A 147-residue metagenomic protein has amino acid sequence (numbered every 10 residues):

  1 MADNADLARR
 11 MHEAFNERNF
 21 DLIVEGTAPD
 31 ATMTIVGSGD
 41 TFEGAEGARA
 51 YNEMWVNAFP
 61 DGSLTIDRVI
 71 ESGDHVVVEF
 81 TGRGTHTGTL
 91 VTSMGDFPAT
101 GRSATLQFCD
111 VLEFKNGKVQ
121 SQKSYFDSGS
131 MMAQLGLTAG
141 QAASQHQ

Functional and structural regions predicted by a protein language model:
M1-Q147: C-terminal and inter-domain tail/linker signature
